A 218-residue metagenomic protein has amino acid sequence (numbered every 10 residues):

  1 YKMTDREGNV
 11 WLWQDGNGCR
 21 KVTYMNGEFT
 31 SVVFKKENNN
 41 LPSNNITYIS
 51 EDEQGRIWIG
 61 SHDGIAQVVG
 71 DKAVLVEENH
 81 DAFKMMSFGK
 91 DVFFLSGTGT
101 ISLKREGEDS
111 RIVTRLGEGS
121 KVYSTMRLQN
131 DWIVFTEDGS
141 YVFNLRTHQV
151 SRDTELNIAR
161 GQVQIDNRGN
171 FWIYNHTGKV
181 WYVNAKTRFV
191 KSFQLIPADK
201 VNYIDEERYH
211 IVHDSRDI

Functional and structural regions predicted by a protein language model:
Y1-I218: Carboxylate-rich, polar loop motifs that coordinate divalent cations or form catalytic acidic clusters
